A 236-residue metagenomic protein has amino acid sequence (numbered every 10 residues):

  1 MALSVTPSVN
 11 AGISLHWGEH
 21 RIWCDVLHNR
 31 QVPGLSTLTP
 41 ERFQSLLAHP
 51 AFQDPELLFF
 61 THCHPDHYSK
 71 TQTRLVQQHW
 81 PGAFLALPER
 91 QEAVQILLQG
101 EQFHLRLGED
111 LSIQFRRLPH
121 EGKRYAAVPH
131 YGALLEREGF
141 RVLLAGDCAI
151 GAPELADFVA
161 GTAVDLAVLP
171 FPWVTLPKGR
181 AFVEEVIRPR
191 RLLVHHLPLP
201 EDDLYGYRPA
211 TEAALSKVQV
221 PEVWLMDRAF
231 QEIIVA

Functional and structural regions predicted by a protein language model:
M1-W23, L27-V32, S36-E41, S112 (+1 more regions): Zn-dependent metallo-beta-lactamase
S4-P7, I22-D25, S112-P119, R141-D147 (+1 more regions): Active-site-proximal beta-strand elements of phosphoester/diester hydrolases
G18-L58, K70-R74, K123, A149-T162: Pre-active-site segment of Zn-dependent metallo-hydrolases
W23-D25, D54-D66, L85-E89, L143-C148 (+4 more regions): Active-site neighborhood of phospho(di)ester-bond hydrolases with catalytic His/Asp-centered motifs
Q31, C63-K70, Q91-V94, L105 (+4 more regions): Active-site environment of divalent metal-dependent phosphoester hydrolases
S45-L105: Active-site HxH/HxHxD metal-binding segment of metal-dependent hydrolases
I96-E109, A127, D157-G161, A181-A236: Binuclear metal-ion centers of metallo-dependent hydrolases, dominated by the metallo-beta-lactamase
H120-V186: Active-site-proximal loop/helix segments of hydrolase catalytic cores
